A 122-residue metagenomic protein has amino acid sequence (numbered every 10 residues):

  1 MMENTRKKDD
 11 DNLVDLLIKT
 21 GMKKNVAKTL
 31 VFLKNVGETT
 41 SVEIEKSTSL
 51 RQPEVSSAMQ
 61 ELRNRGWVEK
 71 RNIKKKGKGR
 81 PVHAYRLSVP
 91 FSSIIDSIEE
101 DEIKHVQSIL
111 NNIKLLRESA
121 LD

Functional and structural regions predicted by a protein language model:
M2-K19: Short, Lys/Arg-enriched N-terminal segment that forms or immediately precedes the first helix of a structured domain
D15-N25, T40, R71-I95: Short, cationic-aromatic polyanion-contact patches
L16-L50: N-terminal helix-turn-helix DNA-binding core of bacterial DNA-binding proteins
M59-Q60: Short, hydrophobic-biased segments on the C-terminal half of alpha helices that form "recognition helices"
G66: Glycine-centered, phosphate/nucleic-acid-interacting loop/turn motifs that mediate DNA/RNA or nucleotide
V89-D122: Amphipathic alpha-helical dimerization/coiled-coil segments that flank or bridge DNA-binding/regulatory modules
